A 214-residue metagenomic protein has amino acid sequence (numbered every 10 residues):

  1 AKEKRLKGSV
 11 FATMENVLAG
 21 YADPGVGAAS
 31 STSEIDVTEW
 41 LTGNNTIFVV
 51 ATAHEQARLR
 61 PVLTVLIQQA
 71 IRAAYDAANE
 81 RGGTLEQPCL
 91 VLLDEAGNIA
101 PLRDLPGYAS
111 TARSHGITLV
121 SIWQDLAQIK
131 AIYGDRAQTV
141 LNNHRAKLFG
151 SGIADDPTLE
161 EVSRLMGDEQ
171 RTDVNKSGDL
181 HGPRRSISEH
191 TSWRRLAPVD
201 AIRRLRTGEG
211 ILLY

Functional and structural regions predicted by a protein language model:
A1-I117, I132, S192, D200-Y214: P-loop NTPase motor domains
N44, P106-S110, Q128-Y214: P-loop NTPase motor core of the ASCE superfamily
A51-T52, Q124-D125, S151-I153: Active-site-proximal beta-strand/loop segments in catalytic clefts of secreted hydrolases
G97, D125-A127: Acidic, glycine-rich active-site loops and adjacent beta-strand->loop/helix elements that engage anionic groups
T118-W123: Structural recognition of the conserved hydrophobic beta-strand(s) that form the central parallel beta-sheet of P-loop
